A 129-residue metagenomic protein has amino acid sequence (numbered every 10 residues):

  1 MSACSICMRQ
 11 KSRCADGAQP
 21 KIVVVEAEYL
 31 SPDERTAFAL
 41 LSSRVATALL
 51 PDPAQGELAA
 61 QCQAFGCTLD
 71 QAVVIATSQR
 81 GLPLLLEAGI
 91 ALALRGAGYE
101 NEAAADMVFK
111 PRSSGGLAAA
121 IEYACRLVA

Functional and structural regions predicted by a protein language model:
M1-V24: Non-catalytic pre-domain segments flanking phosphatase-related domains
I6-C7, L30-S31, I90-A91: Short amphipathic alpha-helical surface micro-motifs
R9, V24, S43, E122 (+1 more regions): Generic surface-pattern signal
G17-E87: Conserved acidic, metal-coordinating active-site core of Asp-based, Mg2+-dependent phosphoryl-transfer enzymes
E57-A129: Mg2+-dependent phosphoryl-transfer enzymes with acidic/Ser/Thr/Gly-rich catalytic loops
